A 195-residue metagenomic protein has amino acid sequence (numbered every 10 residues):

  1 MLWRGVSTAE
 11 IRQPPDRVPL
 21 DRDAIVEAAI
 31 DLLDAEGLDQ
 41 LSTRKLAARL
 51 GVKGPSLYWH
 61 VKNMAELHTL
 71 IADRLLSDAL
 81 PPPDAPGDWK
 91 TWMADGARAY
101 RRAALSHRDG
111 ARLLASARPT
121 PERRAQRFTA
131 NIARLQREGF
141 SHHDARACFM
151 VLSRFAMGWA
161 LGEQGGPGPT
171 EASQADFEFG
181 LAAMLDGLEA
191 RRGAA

Functional and structural regions predicted by a protein language model:
M1-L20, A195: N-terminal intrinsically disordered/low-complexity leader segments
A24, A28, L32-E66, L70: Helix-turn-helix
A24, E66, D95, Q126 (+4 more regions): Amphipathic alpha-helical interaction segments
D73-D78: Short, basic, alpha-helical segments at the C-terminal edge of helix-turn-helix-like DNA-binding modules
L80-A117, R123, H142, F149: Hydrophobic alpha-helical connector segments
A115, I132-Q136: Amphipathic alpha-helical segments within well-ordered protein domains
Q136-A182, R191-A195: Hydrophobic/aromatic-rich alpha-helical bundle segments in the mid-to-C-terminal region
